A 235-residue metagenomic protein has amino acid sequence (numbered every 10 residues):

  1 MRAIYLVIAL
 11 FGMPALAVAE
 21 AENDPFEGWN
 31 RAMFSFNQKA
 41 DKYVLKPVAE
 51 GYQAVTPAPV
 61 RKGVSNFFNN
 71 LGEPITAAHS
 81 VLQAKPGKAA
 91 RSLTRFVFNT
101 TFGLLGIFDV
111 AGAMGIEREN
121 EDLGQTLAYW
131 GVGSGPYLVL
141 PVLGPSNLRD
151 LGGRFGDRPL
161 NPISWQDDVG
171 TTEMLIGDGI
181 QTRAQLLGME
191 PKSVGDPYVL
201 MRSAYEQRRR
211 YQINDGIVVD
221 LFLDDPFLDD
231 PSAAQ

Functional and structural regions predicted by a protein language model:
I4-M13: Sec-dependent N-terminal signal peptides
M13-E20: Sec/Tat signal peptide C-region and signal peptidase I cleavage site
E20-A21, Q125, W130-Q235: A structured, mid-to-C-terminal "fold-capping" secondary-structure block
A21-S35: Short N-terminal segments immediately surrounding and downstream of signal-peptide cleavage
Y43-V60: Membrane interface segments of multi-pass transport proteins and intramembrane proteases
L45, F67-F68: Short, surface-exposed glycine/acidic/tryptophan-bearing loops
R61, S65-F67: Beta-rich strand-turn-strand
N70-P145: Mid-length scaffold segments of soluble, non-membrane domains
